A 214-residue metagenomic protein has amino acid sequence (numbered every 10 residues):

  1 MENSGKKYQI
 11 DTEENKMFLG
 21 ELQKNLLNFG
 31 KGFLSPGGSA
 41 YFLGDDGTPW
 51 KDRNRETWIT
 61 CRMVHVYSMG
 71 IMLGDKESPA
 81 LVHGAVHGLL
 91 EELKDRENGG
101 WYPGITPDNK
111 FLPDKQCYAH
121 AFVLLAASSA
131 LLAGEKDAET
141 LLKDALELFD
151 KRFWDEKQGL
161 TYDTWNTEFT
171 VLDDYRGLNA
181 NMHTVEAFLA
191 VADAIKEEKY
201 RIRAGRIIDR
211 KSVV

Functional and structural regions predicted by a protein language model:
M1-V214: Glycan-recognition and catalytic cores of secretory/periplasmic carbohydrate-active enzymes
